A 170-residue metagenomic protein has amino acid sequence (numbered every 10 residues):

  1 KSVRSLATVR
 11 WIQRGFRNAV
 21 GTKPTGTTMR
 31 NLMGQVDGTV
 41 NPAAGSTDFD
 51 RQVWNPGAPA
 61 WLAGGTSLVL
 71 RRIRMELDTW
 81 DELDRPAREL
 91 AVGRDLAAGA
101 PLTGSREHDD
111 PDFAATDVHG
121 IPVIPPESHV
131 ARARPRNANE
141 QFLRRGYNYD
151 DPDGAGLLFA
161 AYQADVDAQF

Functional and structural regions predicted by a protein language model:
K1-F170: Long, histidine/aromatic-enriched segments associated with O2/redox biology
